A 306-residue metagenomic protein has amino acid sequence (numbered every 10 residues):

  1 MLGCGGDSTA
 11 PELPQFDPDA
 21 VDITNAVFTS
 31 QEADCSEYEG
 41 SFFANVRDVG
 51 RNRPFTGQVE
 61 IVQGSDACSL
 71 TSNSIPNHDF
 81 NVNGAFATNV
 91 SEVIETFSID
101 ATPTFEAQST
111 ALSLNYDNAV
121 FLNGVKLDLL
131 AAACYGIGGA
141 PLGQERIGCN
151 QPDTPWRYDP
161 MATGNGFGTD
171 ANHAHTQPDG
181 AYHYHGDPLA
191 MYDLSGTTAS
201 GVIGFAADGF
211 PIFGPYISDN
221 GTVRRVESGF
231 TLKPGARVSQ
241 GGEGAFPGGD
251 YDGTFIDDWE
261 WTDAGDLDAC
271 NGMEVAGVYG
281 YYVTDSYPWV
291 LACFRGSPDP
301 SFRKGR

Functional and structural regions predicted by a protein language model:
M1-G3: C-terminal motif of bacterial Sec signal peptides marking the signal peptidase cleavage site
S8-G166: Solvent-exposed N-terminal domain segments of exported/luminal and surface proteins
E106-A107, M191-L194, Y287-A292: Short loop/beta submotifs within extracellular cysteine-rich repeat domains
F121-V125, P178-M191, V275-P288: Extracellular/lumenal glycan-associated surfaces
A132, D153-M191, S195, V202: Core of folded catalytic or high-affinity ligand/protein-binding domains in predominantly eukaryotic proteins
A133-G136, A140-N172, A236-A269: Short, flexible domain-boundary/linker segments around small modular repeats
Q144-N150, D170, D187-L194, T198-R237: Active-site cradle of extracellular carbohydrate-active enzymes
D208-F210, G214-P300, R306: Extended, compositionally biased non-globular segments
